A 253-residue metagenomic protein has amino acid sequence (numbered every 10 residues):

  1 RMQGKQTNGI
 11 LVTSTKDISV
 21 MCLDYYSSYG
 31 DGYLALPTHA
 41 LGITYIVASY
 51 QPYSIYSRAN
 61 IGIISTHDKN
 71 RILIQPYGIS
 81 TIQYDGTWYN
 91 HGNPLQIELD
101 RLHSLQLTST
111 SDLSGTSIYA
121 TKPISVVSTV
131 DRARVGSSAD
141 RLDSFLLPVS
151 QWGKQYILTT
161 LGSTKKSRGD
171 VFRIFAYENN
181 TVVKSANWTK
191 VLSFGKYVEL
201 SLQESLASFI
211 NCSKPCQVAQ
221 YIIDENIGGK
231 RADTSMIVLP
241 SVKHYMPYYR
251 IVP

Functional and structural regions predicted by a protein language model:
R1-P253: Intrinsically disordered, low-complexity linker/terminal regions across diverse proteins
